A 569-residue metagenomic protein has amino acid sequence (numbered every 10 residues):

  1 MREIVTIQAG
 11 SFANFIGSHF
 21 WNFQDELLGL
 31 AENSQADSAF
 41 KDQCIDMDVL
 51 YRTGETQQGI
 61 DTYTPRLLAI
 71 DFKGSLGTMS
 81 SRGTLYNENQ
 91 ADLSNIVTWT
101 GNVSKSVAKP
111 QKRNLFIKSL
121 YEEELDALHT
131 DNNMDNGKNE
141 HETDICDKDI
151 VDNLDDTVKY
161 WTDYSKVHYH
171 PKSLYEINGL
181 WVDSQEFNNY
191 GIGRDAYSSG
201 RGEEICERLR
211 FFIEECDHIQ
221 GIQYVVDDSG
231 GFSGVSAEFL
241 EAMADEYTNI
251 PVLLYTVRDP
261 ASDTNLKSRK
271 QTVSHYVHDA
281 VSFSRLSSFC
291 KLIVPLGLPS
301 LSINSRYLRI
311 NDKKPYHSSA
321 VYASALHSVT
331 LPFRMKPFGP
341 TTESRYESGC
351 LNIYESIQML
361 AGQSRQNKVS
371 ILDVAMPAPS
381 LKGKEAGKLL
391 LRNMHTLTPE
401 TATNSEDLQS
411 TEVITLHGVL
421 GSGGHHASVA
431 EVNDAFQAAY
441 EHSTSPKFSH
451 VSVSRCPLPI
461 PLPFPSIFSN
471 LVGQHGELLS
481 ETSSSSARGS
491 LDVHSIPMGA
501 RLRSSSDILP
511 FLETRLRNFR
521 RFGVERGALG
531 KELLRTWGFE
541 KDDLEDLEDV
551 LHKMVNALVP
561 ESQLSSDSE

Functional and structural regions predicted by a protein language model:
M1-E569: Terminal, contiguous helix-loop blocks that mediate binding/assembly
